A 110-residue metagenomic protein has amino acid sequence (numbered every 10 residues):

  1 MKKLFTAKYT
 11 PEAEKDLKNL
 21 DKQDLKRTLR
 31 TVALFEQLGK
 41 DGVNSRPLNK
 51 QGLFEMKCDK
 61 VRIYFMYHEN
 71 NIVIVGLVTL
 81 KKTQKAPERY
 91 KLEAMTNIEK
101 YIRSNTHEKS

Functional and structural regions predicted by a protein language model:
M1-K60, E69-V73, T79-S110: Basic, Lys/Arg-enriched alpha-helical interface segments
